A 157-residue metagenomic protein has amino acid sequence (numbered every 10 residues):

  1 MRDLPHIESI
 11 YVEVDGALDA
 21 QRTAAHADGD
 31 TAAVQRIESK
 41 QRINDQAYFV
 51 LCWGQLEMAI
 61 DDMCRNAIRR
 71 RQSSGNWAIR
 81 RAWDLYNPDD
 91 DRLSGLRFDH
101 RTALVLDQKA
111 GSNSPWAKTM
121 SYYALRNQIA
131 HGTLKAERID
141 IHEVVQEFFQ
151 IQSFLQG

Functional and structural regions predicted by a protein language model:
M1-D45, Q150: Charged alpha-helical initiation segments
L4, D45-Q46, W53, T119 (+1 more regions): Generic detection of long, well-ordered alpha-helical segments
I7-I10, V14-A17, Q21, C52 (+5 more regions): Amphipathic alpha-helices that form helix-helix packing interfaces
I37-Q46, D84, N113-W116: Glycine-rich, flexible loop segments associated with nucleotide phosphate handling
Q41-A67: Short, hydrophobic, well-ordered secondary-structure elements
D61-E137, V144, F149-L155: Flexible secondary-structure boundary motifs
